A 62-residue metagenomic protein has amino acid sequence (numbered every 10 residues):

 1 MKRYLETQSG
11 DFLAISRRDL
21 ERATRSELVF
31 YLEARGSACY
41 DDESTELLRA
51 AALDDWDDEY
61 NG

Functional and structural regions predicted by a protein language model:
M1-G62: Basic helix-extension-helix modules of the SAP/HeH family
